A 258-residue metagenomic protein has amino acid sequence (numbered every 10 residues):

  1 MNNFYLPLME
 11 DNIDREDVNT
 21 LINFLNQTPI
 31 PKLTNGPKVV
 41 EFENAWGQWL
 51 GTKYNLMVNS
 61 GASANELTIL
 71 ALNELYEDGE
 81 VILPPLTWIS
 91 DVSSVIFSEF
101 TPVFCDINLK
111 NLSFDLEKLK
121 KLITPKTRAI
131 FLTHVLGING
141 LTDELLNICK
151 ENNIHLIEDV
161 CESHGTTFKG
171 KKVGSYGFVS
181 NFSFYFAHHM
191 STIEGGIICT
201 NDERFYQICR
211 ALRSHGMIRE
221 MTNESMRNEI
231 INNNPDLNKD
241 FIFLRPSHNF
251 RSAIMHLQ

Functional and structural regions predicted by a protein language model:
M1-K32, L244: N-terminal "arm"/small-domain region of PLP-dependent enzymes with the aminotransferase-like
N19, N23-N26, V40-G51, E117-P125 (+3 more regions): Replace "anionic and nucleotidyl ligands
K32-L33, P37-E80, S94-I96, F104-D106 (+1 more regions): Phosphate-binding glycine-rich loop
L50, Y76, P125, G174-S175 (+1 more regions): Structured loop/turn residues at beta-strand edges in well-structured enzyme cores
M57, L83, I198: Conserved SAM-binding loop
N73-V160, T167: PLP-dependent aminotransferase-like
S163-K169, Y176-Q258: Active-site region of PLP-dependent enzymes
